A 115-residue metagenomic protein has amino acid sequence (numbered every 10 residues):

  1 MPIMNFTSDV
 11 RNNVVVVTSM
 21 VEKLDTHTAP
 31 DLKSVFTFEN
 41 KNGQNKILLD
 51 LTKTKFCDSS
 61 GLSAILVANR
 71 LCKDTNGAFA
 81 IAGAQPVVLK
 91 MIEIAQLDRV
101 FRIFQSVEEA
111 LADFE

Functional and structural regions predicted by a protein language model:
M1-V17: Short beta-strand/loop segment at the start of cytosolic alpha/beta domains
S19-V21: Flexible glycine-/small-residue-rich
K23-V100: Amphipathic alpha-helical interaction surfaces in cytosolic regulatory modules
P86, E108-E109: Acidic phosphotransfer microenvironment of two-component signaling modules
R102-S106: Short acidic-hydrophobic, aromatic-tinged amphipathic segments that line or gate anion-handling sites
E109-E115: Generic C-terminal helix-cap and adjacent flexible tail
